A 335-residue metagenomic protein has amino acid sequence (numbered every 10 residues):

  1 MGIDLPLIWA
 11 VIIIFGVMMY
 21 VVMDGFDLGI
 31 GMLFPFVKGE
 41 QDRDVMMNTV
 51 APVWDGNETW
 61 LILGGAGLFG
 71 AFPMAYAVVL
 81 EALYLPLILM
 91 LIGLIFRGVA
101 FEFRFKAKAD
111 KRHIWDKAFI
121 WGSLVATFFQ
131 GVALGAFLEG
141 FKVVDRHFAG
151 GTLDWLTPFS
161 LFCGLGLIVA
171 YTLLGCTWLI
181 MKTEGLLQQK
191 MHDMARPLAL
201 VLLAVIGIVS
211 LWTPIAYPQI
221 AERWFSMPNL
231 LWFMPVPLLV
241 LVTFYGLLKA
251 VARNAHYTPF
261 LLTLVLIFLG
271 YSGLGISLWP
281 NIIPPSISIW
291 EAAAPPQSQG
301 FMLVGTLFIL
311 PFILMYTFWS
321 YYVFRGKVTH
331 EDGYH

Functional and structural regions predicted by a protein language model:
M1-G56, I62-G65: N-terminal signal-anchor module of multipass membrane proteins
M1-I13, F69-Y84, A136-P158: Helix-coil boundary and interhelical linker segments in multi-pass alpha-helical membrane proteins
W9-Y20, L80-I92, I120-L124, D154-I168 (+1 more regions): Alpha-helical transmembrane segments
I30-P52, G70-V79, E102-H113, G175-M194 (+4 more regions): Juxtamembrane membrane-water interface segments of multi-pass membrane proteins, especially cytoplasmic-side
V53-V125, V144, E222-L231: Membrane-interface helix-loop-helix modules in multi-pass inner-membrane proteins
F103-H256: Long, contiguous internal "core" modules enriched in hydrophobic/ aromatic residues
F260-F268: Central hydrophobic cores of alpha-helical transmembrane segments in multi-pass integral membrane proteins
I283-M302: Short, membrane-exposed interhelical loops at transmembrane-helix boundaries
